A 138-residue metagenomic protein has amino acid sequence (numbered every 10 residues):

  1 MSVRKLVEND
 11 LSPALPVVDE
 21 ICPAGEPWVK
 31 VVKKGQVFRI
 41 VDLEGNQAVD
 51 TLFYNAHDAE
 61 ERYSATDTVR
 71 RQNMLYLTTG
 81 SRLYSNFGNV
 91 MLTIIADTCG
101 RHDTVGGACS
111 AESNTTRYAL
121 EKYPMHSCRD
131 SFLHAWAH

Functional and structural regions predicted by a protein language model:
M1-H138: Acidic, Ser/Thr/Pro
